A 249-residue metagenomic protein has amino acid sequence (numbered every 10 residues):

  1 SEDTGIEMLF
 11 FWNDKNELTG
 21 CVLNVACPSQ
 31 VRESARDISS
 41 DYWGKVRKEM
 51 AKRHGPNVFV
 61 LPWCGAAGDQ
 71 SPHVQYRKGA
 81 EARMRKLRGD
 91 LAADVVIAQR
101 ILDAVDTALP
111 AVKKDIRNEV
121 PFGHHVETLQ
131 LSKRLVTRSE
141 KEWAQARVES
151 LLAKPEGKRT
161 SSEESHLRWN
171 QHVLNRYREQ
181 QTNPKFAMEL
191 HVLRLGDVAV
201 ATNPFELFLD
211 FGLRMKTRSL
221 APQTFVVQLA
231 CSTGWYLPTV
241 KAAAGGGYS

Functional and structural regions predicted by a protein language model:
S1-S249: Non-catalytic substrate/cofactor recognition surfaces at enzyme active-site rims
